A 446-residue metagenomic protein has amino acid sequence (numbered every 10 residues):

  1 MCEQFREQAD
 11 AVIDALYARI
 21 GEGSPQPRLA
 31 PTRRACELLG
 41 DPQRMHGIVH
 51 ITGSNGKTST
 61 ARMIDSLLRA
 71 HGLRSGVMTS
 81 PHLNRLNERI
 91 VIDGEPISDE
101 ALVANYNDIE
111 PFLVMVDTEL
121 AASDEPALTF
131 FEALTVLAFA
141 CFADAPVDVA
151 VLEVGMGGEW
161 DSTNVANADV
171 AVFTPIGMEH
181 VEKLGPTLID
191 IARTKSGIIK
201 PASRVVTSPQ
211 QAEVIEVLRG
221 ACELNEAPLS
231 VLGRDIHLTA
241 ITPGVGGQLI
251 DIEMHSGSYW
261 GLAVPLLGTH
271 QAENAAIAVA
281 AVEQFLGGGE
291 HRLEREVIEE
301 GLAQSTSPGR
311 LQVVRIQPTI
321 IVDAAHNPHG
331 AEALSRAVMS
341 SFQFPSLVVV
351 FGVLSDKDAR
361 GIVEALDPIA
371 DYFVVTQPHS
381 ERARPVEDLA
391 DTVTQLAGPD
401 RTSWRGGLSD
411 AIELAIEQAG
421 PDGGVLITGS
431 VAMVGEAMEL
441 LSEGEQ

Functional and structural regions predicted by a protein language model:
M1-G53, T60-L73, M78-S80, D117-E125: Short functional linear segments
Q8, C36-R44, A70-A166, E182-L184 (+2 more regions): ATP-dependent carboxylate-amine ligase catalytic core
M45, V149-L152, D161-V172, I176-H180 (+2 more regions): Nucleotide phosphate-binding/pyrophosphate-handling subdomain across enzymes that bind or process nucleotide phosphates
M78-P81, S208-P209, E223-P243, V264-T269 (+6 more regions): Beta-strand->loop->alpha-helix junctions that form or flank phosphate-binding loops in nucleotide-handling enzymes
L137-K183, E216-G261: Extended acidic/charged loop-beta regions that coordinate divalent cations and stabilize anionic phosphate/carboxylate
A140-A143, A280-G287, E439: Short glycine/serine- and small hydrophobic-enriched flexible loop segments
Q211-L229, G246-L249, T319-V322, P328 (+1 more regions): C-terminal helical cap/extension that packs against the catalytic core of soluble nucleotide-cofactor enzymes
D410-S442: A glycine-rich beta-strand to alpha-helix segment that forms a phosphate/ribose-binding loop at ligand/cofactor sites
